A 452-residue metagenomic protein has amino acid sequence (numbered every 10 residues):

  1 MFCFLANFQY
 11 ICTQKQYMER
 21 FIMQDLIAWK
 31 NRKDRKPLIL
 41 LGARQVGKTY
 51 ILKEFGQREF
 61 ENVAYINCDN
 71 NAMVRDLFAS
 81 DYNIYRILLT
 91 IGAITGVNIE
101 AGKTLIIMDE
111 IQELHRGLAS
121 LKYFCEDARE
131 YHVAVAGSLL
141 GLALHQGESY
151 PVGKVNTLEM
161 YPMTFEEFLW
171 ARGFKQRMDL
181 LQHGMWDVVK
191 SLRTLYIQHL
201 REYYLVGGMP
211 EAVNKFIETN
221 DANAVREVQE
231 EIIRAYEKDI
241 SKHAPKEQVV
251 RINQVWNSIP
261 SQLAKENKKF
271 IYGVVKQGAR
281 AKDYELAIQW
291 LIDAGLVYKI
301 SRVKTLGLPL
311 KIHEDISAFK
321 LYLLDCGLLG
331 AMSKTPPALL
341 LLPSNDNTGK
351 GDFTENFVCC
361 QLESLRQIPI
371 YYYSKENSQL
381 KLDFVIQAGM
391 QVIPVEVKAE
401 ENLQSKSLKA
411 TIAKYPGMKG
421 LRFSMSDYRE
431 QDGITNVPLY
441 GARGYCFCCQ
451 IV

Functional and structural regions predicted by a protein language model:
Y17-K33: Pre-Walker A adenine-sensing motif
K48: Conserved lysine of the Walker
I51, F55: Hydrophobic positions on the alpha1 helix immediately C-terminal to the Walker A/P-loop
N70-A101: Short glycine-rich substrate-engagement loop in P-loop NTPases that contacts/grips substrate
I107, H132-S138, E159: Structural recognition of the conserved hydrophobic beta-strand(s) that form the central parallel beta-sheet of P-loop
L144-A264: Interdomain motor-coupling "hinge/lid" segment immediately C-terminal to the ATP-binding subdomain of NTP-driven enzymes
N214-K381, V385-A388: Accessory nucleic acid-recognition modules appended to NTPase machines
L362, L382-E401, G420: Conserved catalytic cores of phosphodiester-cleaving nucleases, focusing on short active-site segments
